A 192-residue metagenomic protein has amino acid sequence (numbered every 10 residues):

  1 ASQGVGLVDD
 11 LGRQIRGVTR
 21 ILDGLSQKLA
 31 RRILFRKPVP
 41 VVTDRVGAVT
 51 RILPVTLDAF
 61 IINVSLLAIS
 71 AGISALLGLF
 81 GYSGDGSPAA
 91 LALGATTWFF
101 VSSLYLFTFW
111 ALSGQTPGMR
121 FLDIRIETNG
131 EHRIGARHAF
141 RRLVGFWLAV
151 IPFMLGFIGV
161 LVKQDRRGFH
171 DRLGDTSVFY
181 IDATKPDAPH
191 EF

Functional and structural regions predicted by a protein language model:
S2-F192: Membrane-interfacial and juxtamembrane segments of integral membrane proteins
